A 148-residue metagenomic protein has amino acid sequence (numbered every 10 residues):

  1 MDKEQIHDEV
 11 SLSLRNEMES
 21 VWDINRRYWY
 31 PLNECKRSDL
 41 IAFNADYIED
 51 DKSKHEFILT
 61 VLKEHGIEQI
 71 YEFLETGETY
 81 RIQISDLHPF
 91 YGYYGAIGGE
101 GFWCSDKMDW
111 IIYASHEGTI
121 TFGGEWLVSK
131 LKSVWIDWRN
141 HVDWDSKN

Functional and structural regions predicted by a protein language model:
M1-N148: Structured alpha/beta or helical-core interaction and ligand-binding surfaces enriched in interleaved
